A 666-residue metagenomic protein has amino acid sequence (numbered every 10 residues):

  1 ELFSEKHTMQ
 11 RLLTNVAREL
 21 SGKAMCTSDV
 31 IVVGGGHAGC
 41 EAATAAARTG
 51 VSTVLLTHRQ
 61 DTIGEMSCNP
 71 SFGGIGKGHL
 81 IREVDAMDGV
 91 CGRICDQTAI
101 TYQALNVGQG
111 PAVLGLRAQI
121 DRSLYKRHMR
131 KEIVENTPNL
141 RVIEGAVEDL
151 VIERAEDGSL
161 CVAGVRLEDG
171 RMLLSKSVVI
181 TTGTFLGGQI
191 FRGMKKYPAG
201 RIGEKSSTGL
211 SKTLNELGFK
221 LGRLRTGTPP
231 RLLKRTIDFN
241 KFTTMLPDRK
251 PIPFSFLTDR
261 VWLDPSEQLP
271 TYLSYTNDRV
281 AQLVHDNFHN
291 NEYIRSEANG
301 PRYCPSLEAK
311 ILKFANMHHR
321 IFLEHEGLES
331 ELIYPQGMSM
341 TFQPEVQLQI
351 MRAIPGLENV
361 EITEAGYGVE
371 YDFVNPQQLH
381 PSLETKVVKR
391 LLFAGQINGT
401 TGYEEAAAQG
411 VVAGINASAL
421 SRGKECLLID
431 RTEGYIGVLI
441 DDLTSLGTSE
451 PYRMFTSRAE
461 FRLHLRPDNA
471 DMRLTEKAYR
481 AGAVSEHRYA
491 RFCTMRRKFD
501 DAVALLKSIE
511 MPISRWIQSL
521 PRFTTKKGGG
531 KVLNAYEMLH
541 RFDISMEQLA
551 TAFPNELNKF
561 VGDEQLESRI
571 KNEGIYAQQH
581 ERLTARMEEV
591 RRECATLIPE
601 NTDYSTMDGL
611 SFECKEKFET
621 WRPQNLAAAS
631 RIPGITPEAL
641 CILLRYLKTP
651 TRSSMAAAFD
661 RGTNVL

Functional and structural regions predicted by a protein language model:
M25-A38: Beta1/beta-strand and adjacent pyrophosphate-binding region of the FAD-binding site in flavoprotein oxidoreductases
C26-S28, E168-S177: Core beta-strand elements of the Rossmann-like FAD/NAD(P) dinucleotide-binding domain in flavoenzyme oxidoreductases
V33, M172-G183: Short hydrophobic core segments
T44-V151, D169, T181-R201, K205 (+4 more regions): Conserved N-terminal/central alpha/beta ligand/cofactor-binding core
R59, K212-Q349, I436, I440 (+3 more regions): An anion/pyrophosphate-binding glycine-rich loop and adjacent beta-alpha core in soluble alpha-beta enzymes
V151-M172: Conserved beta-strand-loop-beta-strand element in the redox core of flavoprotein oxidoreductases
L312-K313, Y367-F393, I397, T444-R453 (+1 more regions): FAD-binding beta-loop-beta segment adjacent to the flavin cofactor pocket
V411, A417, G423-L666: Non-catalytic terminal regions with compositionally biased, polar/charged low complexity
